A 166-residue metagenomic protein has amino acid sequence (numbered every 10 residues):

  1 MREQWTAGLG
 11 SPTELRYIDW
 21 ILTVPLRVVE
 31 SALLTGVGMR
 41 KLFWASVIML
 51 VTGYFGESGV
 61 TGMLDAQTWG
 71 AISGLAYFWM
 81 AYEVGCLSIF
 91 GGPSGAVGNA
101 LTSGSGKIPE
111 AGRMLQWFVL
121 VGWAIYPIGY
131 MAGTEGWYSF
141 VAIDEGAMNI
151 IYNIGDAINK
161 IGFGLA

Functional and structural regions predicted by a protein language model:
M1-R16, V24-A166: Polytopic alpha-helical membrane-helix bundles and their juxtamembrane interface segments in multi-pass membrane
